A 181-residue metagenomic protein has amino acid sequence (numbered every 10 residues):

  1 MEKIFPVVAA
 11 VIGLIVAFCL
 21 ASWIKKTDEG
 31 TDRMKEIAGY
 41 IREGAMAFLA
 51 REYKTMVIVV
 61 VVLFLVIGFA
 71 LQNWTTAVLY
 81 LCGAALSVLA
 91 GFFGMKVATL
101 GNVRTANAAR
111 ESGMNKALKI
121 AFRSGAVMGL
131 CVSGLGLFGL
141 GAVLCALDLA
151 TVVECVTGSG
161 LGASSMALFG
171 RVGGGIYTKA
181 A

Functional and structural regions predicted by a protein language model:
M1-A181: Hydrophobic, small-residue-rich transmembrane alpha-helices and their short perimembrane loops in multi-pass membrane
